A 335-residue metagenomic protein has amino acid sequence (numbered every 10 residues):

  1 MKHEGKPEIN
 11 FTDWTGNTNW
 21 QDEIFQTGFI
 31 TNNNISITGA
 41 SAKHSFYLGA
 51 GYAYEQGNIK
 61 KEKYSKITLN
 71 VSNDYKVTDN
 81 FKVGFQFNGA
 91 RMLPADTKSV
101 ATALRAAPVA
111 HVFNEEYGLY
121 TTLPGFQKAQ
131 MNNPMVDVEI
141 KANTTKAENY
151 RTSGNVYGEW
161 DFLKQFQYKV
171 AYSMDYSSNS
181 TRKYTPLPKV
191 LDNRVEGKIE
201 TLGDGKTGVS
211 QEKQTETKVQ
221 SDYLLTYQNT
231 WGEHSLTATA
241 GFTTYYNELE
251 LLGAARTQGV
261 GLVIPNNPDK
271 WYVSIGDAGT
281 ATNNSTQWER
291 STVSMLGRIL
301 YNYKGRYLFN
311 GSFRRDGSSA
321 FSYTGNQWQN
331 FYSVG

Functional and structural regions predicted by a protein language model:
M1-T18, T27, K43, G57-Y64 (+3 more regions): Surface-exposed loop/interface segments of Gram-negative outer-membrane beta-barrel transport/assembly proteins
E23-G28, I37-S41: Outer-membrane beta-barrel initiation region
I35, L69-V71, G154-V156, Y223-L225 (+3 more regions): Membrane-embedded beta-strands of outer-membrane beta-barrel proteins, especially the hydrophobic/small aromatic
G39-S41, Y52, Y75, F87 (+5 more regions): Residue-level signature of outer-membrane beta-barrel architecture
A50-Q56, F309-S318: Transmembrane beta-strand segments that form the barrel wall of outer-membrane beta-barrel proteins
A171, G241, T292, G297-N302 (+1 more regions): Exposed, low-structure sequence patches enriched in small/polar residues
Q329-G335: A short alpha/beta connector and helix-capping loop motif
